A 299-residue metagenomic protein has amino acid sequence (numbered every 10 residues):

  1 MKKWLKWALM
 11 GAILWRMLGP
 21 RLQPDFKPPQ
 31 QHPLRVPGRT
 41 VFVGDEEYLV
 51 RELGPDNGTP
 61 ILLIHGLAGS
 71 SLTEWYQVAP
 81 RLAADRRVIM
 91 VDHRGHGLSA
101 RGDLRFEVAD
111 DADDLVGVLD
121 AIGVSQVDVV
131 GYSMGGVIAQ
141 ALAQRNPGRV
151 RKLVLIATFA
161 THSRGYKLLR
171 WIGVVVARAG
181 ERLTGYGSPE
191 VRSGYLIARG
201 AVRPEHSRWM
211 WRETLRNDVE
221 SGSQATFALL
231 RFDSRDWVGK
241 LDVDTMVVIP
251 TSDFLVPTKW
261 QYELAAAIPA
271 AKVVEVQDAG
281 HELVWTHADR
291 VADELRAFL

Functional and structural regions predicted by a protein language model:
M1-I61, D85-R86: Alpha/beta-hydrolase fold catalytic core
L49-L98: Conserved HGGG/HGGXW glycine-rich cap/lid loop of the alpha/beta-hydrolase fold
Y76, I89-V130, D293: Active-site loop/oxyanion-hole signature of alpha/beta-hydrolase fold enzymes
Q140, Q144, R151-E181: Flexible "cap/lid" loop of the alpha/beta hydrolase fold
R164-L168, L183-K240: Conserved alpha/beta-hydrolase catalytic His-Asp/Glu region
L241, V247-I249: Short beta-strand/loop motif that positions the catalytic acidic residue of the alpha/beta-hydrolase fold
S252-V256: Acidic catalytic loop of the alpha/beta-hydrolase fold
A271-L299: Catalytic active-site module of serine/aspartate enzymes centered on a nucleophile-bearing elbow/loop
